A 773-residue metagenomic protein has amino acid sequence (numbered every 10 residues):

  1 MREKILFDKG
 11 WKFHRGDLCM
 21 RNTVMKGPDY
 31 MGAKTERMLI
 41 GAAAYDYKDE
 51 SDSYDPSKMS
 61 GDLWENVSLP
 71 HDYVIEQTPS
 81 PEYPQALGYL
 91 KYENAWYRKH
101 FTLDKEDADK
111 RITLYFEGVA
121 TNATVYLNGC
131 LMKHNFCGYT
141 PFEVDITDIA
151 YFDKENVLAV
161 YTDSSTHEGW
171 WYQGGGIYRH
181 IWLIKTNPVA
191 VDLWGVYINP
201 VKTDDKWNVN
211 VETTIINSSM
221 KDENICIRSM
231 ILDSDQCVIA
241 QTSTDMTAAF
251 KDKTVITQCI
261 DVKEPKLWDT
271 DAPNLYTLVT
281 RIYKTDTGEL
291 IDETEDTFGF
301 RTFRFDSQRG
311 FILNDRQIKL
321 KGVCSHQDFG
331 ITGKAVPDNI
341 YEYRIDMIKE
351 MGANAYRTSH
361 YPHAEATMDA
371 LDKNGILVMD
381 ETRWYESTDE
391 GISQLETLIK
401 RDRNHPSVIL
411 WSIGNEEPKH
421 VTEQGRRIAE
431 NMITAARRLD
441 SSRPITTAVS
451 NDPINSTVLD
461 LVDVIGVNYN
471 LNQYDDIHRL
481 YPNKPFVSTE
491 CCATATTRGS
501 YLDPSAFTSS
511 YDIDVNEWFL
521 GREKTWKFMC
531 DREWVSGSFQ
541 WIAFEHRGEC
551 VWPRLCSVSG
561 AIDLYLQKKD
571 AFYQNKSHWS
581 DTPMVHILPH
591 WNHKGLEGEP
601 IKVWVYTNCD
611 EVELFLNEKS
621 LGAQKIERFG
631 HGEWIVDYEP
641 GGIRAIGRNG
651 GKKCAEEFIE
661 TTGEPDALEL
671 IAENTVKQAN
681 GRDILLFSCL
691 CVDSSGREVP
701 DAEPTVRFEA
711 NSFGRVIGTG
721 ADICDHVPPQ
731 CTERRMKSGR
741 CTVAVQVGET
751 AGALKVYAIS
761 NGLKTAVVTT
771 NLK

Functional and structural regions predicted by a protein language model:
E3-I5, K12-L18, Y45, D72-E76 (+8 more regions): Accessory beta-strand-rich segments of carbohydrate-active enzymes
R15, D29-P56, L63, I75-T78 (+7 more regions): Extended substrate-binding grooves/exosites of carbohydrate-active enzymes
N135-G138, A150, M246-T254, K625-R628 (+2 more regions): Short proline/glycine- and polar residue-rich coil/turn motifs
I146-D148, T257-W268, E633-Y638, Q730-E749: Short, hydrophobic beta-strand segments
Y151-D153, T214-D306, H631-E633, D637-G641 (+3 more regions): Extended acidic/polar, glycine-enriched regions that form or flank non-catalytic beta-rich accessory modules
V211-I215, R281-I282, P589, I601-T607 (+3 more regions): Beta-strand-rich structural segments
E223-R228, T270-T277, N608-D610, F615-K619 (+3 more regions): Short flexible loop/turn segments that cap and initiate beta-strands
F305, S580-K602, C654, F658-L686 (+2 more regions): Short S/T/G/P-enriched beta-strand
